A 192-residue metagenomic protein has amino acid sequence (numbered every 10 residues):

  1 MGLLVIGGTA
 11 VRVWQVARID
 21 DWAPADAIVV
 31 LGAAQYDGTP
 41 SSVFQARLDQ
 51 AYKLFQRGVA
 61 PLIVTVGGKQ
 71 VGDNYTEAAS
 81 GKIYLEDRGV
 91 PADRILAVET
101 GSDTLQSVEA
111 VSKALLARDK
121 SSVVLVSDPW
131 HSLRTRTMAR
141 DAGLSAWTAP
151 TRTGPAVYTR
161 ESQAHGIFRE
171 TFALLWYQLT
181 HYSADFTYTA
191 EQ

Functional and structural regions predicted by a protein language model:
M1-T9: Hydrophobic membrane-insertion alpha-helices, especially the h-region of bacterial N-terminal signal peptides
A10-F168: A structural signal for short, hydrophobic/glycine-enriched beta-strand patches
V13-D20, T180-Y188: Perimembrane helix-loop junctions in membrane proteins
R160-F186: A transmembrane-helix-recognition feature enriched in membrane-embedded lipid enzymes and envelope glyco-/phospholipid
A190-Q192: Extracytoplasmic/luminal low-complexity segments enriched in Pro/Gly and acidic/polar residues that act as flexible
